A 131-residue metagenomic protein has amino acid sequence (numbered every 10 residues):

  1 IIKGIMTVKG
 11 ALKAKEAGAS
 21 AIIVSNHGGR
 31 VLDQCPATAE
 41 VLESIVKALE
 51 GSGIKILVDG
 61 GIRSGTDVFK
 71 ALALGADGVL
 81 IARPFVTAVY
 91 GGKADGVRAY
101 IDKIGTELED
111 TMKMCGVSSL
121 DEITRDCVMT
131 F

Functional and structural regions predicted by a protein language model:
I1-V58, T66-V89, L120-I123: Alpha/beta enzyme core
I62: Short donor-sugar binding/catalytic loops of nucleotide-sugar-dependent glycosyltransferases, especially enzymes
F85-V86, K93-F131: C-terminal extensions of enzymes
